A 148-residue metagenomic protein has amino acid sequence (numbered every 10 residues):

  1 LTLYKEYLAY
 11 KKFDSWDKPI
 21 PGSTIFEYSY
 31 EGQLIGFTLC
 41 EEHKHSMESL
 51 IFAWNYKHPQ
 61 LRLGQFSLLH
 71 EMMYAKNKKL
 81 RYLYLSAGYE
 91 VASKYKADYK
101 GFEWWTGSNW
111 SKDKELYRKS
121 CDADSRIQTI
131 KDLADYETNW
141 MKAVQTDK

Functional and structural regions predicted by a protein language model:
L1-Q60, M72-Y74, E90: A conserved beta-strand-loop-helix scaffold within acyl/acetyltransferase catalytic domains
S49, L83-L85: Conserved hydrophobic beta-strand within the GNAT/NAT acetyltransferase core sheet that lines the active-site cleft
A53-N55, F66-S67, A123-D124: Short, charged/polar low-complexity linear motifs in solvent-exposed/disordered segments
Q60-L68: Glycine-rich acyl-CoA binding loop
L69-R81: Conserved acyl-CoA
L85-K148: Terminal substrate-recognition subdomain of acyl/acetyltransferases
